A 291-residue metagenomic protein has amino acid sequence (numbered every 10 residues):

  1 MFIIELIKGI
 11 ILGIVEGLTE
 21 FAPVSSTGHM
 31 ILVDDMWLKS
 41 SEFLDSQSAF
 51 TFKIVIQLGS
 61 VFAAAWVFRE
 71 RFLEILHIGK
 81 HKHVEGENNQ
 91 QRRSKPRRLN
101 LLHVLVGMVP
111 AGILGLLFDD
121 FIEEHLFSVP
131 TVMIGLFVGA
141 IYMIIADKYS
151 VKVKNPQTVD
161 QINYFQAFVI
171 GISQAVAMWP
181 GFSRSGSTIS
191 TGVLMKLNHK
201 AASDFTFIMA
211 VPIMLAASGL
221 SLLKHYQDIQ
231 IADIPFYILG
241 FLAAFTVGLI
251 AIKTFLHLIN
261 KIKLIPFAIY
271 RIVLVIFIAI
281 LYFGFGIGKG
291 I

Functional and structural regions predicted by a protein language model:
M1-I291: Multi-pass membrane proteins that catalyze or facilitate reactions on polyprenyl-/lipid-phosphate substrates and their
